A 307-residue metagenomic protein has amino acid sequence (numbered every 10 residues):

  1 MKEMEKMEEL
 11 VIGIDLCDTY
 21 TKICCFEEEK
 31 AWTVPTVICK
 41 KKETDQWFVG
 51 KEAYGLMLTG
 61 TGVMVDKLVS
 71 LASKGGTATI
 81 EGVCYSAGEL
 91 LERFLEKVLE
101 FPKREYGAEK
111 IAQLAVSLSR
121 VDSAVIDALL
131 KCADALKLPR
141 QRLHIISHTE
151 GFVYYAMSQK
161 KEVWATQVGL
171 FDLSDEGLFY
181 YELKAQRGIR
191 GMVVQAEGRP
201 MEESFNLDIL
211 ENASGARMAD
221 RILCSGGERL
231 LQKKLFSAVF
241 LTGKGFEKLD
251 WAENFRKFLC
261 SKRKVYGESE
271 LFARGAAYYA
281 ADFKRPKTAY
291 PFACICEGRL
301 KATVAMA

Functional and structural regions predicted by a protein language model:
M1-K30, V69, S73-V168, C260-S261 (+1 more regions): Nucleotide/phosphate-binding catalytic cleft detector across ATP-hydrolyzing and phosphate-transferring enzymes
I14-Y20, E162-F179, L183-Q186, G243-F246 (+1 more regions): A short acidic Gly-Thr/Ser loop motif
Y20-K22, F26-S117, R199-R229, F236: Conserved phosphate-binding loops in N-terminal lobes of ATP-dependent enzymes of the actin/Hsp70/sugar-kinase
K51-E52, C260-K264: Short beta-alpha connecting loops at secondary-structure transitions that line or flank enzyme active sites
V116-I126, E228-R256, K264, E268-S269: Glycine-rich phosphate-binding loops at beta-strand->alpha-helix junctions
A124, K131, A135-R221: Small-residue (GG/TT-enriched) beta-loop-alpha framework at ligand/catalytic clefts
E270-G275: Repeat-based blade/solenoid architectures
Y278-A307: Acidic, glycine/GT-rich loop-and beta-edge segments that sit at the periphery of enzyme/chaperone cores
